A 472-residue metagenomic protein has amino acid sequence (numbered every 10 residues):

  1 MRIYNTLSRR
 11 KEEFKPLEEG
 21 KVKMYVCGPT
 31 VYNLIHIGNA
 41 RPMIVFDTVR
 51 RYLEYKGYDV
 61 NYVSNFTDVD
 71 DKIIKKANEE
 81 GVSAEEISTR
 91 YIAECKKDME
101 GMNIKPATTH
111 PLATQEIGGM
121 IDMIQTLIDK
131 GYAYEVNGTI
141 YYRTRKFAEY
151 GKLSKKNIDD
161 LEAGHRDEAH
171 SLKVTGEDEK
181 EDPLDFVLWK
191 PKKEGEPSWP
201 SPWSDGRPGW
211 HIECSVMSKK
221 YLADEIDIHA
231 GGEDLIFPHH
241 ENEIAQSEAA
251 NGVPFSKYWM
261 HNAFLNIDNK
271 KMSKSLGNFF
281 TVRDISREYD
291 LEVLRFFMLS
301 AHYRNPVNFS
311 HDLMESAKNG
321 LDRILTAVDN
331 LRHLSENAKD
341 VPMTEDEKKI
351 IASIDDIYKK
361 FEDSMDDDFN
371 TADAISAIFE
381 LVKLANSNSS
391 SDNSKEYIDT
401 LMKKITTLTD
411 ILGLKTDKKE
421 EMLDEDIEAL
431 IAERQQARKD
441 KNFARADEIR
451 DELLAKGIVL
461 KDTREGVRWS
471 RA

Functional and structural regions predicted by a protein language model:
M1-Y32, D47, G119-R332: Alpha-helical recognition segments enriched in aromatics with Gly/Pro capping that present substrate-recognition
S8-E13, L17-K105, Y141, E465-W469: N-terminal, positively charged nucleic-acid-binding surface of large information/translation enzymes
E54, E100, I128-D129, M260 (+1 more regions): Alpha-helix C-terminal capping/helix-coil junction sites
Y58, Y132, I458: Short phosphate-binding/catalytic loops that engage adenosine nucleotides
S64, T109-Q115, N262: Acidic carboxylate-rich catalytic motifs and surrounding loops in phosphoryl-/glycosyl-chemistry enzymes
E100-P111, K130-T139: Short secondary-structure capping/junction motifs at helix and strand boundaries
K271, F279-A472: Structural preference for alpha-helix termini/caps and helix-kink/transition segments
